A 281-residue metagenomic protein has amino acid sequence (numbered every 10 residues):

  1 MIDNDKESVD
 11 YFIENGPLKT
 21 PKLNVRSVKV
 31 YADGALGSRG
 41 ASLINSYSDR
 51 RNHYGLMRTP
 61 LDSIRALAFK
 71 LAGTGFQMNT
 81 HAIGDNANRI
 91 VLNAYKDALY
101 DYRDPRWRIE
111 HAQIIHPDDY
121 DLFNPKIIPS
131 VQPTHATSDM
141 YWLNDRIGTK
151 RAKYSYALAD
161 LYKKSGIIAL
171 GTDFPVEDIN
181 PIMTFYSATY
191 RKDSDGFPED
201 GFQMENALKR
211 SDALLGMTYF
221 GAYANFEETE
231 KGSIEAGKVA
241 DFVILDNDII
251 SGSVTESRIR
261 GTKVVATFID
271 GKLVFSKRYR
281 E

Functional and structural regions predicted by a protein language model:
M1-D85, R89, N93, L122-I128 (+2 more regions): Metal-coordinating catalytic core of metallo-dependent amide/deamination hydrolases
S8-D10, S251-T255: A short, acidic/glycine-rich surface segment
G16-L18, V254-I259: Short proline/glycine-enriched turn/loop segments at secondary-structure junctions
S42, Y279-R280: Residue-level structural signal for beta-strand termini and adjacent loop
P60-I64, I115, K153: Secondary-structure capping and boundary motifs in well-ordered enzyme cores
F69-N79, N86-W107, H111, P117-D121 (+4 more regions): His/Asp/Glu-enriched, well-ordered alpha-helical/loop segment that forms or immediately abuts the divalent-metal
